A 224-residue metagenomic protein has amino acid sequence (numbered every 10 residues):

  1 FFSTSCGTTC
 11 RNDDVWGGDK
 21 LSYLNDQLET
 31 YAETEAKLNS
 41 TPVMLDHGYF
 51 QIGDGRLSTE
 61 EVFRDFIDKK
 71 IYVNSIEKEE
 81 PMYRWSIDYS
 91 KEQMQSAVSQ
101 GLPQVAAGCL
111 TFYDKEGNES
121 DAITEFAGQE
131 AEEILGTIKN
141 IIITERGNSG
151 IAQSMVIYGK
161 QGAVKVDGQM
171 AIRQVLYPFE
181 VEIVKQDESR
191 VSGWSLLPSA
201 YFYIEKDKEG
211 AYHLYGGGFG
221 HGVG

Functional and structural regions predicted by a protein language model:
F1-G224: Conserved, single-site charged/polar hotspot
